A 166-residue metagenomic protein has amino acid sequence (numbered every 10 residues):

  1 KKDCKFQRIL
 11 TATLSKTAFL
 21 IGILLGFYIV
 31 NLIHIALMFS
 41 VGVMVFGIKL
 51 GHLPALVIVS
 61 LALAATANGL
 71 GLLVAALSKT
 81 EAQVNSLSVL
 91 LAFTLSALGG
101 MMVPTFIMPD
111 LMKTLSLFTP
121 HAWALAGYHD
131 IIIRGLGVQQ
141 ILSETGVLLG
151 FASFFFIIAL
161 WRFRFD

Functional and structural regions predicted by a protein language model:
K1, A36, S40, G69 (+3 more regions): Transmembrane alpha-helix boundary/anchor motif
K1-K16: Transmembrane helix boundary and interhelical loop/hinge segments in multi-pass membrane proteins
K1-K2, V45, K49-L50, S78 (+5 more regions): Membrane-interfacial segments
F6-I9, V41, V45, V74 (+5 more regions): Hydrophobic alpha-helical interface/terminus motif in multipass membrane transporters
L10, L14, S78, S116-T119: Short helix-loop-helix connector
K16, L20-F93, L142, F156-I157: Alpha-helical transmembrane segments and their short interhelical loops
L73, I132, L149-D166: Junction motif at the cytosolic side of a transmembrane helix
G100-F154: Membrane-interfacial helix-loop-helix junctions in multi-pass membrane proteins
